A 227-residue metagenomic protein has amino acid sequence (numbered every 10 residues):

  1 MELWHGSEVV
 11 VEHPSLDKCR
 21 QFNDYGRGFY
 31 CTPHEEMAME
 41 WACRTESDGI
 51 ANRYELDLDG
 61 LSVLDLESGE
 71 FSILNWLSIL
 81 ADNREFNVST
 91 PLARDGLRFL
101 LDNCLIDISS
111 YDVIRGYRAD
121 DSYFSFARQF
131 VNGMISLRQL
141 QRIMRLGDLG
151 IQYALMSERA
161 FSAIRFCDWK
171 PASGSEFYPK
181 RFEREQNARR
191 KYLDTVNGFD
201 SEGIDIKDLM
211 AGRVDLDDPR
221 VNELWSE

Functional and structural regions predicted by a protein language model:
M1-Y25, N52, N222-E223, E227: ADP-ribose/NAD+-binding catalytic cleft of ART/PARP-like enzymes
E8, E35, L58-G60: Short, flexible loop/turn elements at secondary-structure junctions
R20-T45: Extended catalytic/binding region for NAD+/ADP-ribose chemistry, centered on the ART fold
P33, M39, G49-N52, L61: A beta-rich soluble binding module of mature secreted/lumenal proteins
T45-G49, L58-E227: Conserved NAD+-utilizing ADP-ribose enzyme module
E55: Exposed, tryptophan/tyrosine-rich binding patches on extracellular proteins that engage cell-surface glycans
